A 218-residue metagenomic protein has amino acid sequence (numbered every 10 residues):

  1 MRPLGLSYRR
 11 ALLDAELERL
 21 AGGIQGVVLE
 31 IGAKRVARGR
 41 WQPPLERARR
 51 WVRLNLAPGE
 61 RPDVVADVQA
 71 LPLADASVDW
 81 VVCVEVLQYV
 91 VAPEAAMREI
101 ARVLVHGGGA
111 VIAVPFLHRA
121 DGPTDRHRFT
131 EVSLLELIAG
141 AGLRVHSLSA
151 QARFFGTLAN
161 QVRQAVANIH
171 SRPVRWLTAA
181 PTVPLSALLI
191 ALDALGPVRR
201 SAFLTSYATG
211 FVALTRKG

Functional and structural regions predicted by a protein language model:
M1-L71, W80, M97, L195 (+2 more regions): Conserved N-terminal segment of class I S-adenosyl-L-methionine
G26, S77, G107-G108: Surface-exposed loop/turn positions
K34-A37, A57-G59, Q88, L117-H118 (+1 more regions): Short, solvent-exposed loop/turn segments at secondary-structure junctions
A76, V91-A95: Short N-terminal helix/helix-N-cap motif within the alpha/beta-hydrolase-1
W80-V86: A short beta-strand submotif of the Rossmann-like class I SAM-dependent methyltransferase core that lines
V90-V91, L104-H106: Helix-to-beta-strand junctions that scaffold the AdoMet/dcAdoMet cofactor pocket in Class I SAM-dependent enzymes
E94-A95, E99, G109-G218: S-adenosyl-L-methionine-dependent methyltransferase catalytic module, highlighting the catalytic core
